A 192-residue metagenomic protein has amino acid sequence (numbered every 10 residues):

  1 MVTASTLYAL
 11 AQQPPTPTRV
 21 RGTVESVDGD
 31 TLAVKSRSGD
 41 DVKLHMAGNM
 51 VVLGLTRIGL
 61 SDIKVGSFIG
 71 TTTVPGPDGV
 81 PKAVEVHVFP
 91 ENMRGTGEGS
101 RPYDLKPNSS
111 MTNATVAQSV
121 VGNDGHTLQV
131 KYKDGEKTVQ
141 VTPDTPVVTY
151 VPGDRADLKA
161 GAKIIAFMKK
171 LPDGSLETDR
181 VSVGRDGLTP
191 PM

Functional and structural regions predicted by a protein language model:
M1-S5: Sec-dependent N-terminal signal peptides
T6-M192: Short, flexible, surface-exposed loop segments at domain boundaries
